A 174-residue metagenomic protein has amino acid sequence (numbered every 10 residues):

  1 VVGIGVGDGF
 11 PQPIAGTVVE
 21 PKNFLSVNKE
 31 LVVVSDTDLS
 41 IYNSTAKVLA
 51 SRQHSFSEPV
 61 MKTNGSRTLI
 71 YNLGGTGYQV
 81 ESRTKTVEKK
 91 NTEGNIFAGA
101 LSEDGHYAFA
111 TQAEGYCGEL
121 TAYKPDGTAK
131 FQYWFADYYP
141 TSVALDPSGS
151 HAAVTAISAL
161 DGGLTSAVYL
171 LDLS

Functional and structural regions predicted by a protein language model:
V1-Q12, V19-F24, L39, T68: Gram-positive cell-envelope targeting signals
G3-T17, T45-Q53, T84-N91, T128-W134 (+1 more regions): A short beta-strand motif characteristic of beta-propeller blades
T17-S26, S55-S66, G94-E103, D137-P147: Repeated scaffold domains used in trafficking and secretory/extracellular systems, primarily beta-propellers
L31, T68, Y107-A108, G149-A152: Hydrophobic beta-strand positions that form the internal "hydrophobic ladder" of WD40/Gbeta-like beta-propeller blades
V34, Y71, A110-T111, V154-T155: Residue-level marker for isolated small/hydroxyl-bearing positions within beta-strands of beta-sheet-rich domains
D38-S40, T76-V80, G115-T121, L160-L171: Structural motif
A46-R67, G77, S82-A98: Blade-loop segments of beta-propeller domains
W134-S174: Acidic, serine/threonine- and glycine-rich low-complexity intrinsically disordered segments that serve as flexible
